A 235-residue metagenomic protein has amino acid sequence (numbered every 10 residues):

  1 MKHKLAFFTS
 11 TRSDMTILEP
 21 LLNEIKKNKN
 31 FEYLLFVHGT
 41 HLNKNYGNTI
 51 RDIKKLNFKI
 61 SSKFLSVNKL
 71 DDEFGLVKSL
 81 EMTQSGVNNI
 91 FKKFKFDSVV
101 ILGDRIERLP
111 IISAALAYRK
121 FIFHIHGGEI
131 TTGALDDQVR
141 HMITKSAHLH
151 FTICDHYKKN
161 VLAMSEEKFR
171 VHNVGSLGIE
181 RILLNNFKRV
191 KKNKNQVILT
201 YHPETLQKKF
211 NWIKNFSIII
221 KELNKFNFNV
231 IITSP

Functional and structural regions predicted by a protein language model:
K2-K4, Q196, N229: Residues that mark the start of a beta-strand
K4-T9, D14-K26, S66-K168: Active-site and donor-binding regions of nucleotide-sugar-utilizing enzymes
F7, L35-V37, I101, H124 (+3 more regions): Structural beta-sheet core signal
F8-T9, L42-N45, I143-K214: A nucleotide-sugar donor-handling region in carbohydrate enzymes
L21-F31, E222-F226: A short, Lys/Arg-enriched amphipathic alpha-helix followed by its capping loop at the start of a domain
E32-L76, G86: Conserved nucleotide-sugar phosphate-binding/catalytic loop shared by glycosyltransferases and other
D136-Q138, N211-I220: Charged helix-capping and loop-helix junction motifs
K225-P235: Catalytic donor nucleotide-activated moiety binding site of glycosyltransferases and closely related
